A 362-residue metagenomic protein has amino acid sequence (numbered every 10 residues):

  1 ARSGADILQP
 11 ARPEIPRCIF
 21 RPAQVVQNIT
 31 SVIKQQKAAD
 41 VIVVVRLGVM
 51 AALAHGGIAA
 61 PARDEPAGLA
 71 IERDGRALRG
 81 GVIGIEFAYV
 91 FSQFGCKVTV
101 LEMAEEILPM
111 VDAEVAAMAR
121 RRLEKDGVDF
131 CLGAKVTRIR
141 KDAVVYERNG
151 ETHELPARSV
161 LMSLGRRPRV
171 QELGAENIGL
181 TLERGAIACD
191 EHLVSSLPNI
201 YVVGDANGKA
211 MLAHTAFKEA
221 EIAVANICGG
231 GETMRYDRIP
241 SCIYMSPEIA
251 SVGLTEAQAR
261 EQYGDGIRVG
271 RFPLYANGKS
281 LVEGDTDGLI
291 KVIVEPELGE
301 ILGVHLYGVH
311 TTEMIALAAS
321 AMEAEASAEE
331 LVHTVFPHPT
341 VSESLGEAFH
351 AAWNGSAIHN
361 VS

Functional and structural regions predicted by a protein language model:
A1, I7, I29, Q35-K37 (+3 more regions): Alpha-helix boundary/capping motif
S3-R17: Glycine-rich phosphate-binding active-site loops on the catalytic face of alpha/beta enzymes
P16-I29: Active-site-adjacent beta->alpha loops and helix N-cap segments on the catalytic face of soluble alpha/beta enzymes
G68, E154-N226: FAD-site-proximal beta/loop scaffold in flavoenzymes
R79-G81, D205: Glycine-rich Rossmann-fold phosphate-binding loop(s) that bind the pyrophosphate of adenine dinucleotide cofactors
V82-R140, V145-H153, A210-F217, A225-Q258: Rossmann-like dinucleotide-binding cores of NAD(P)H-dependent redox enzymes
K125, D190-H192, E295-P296: Short, acidic, Ser/Thr-enriched surface-loop or helix-capping motifs
C228, I239, Y244-T255, R260-S362: Flexible, glycine-rich terminal cap/loop adjacent to redox cofactors in electron-transfer oxidoreductases
